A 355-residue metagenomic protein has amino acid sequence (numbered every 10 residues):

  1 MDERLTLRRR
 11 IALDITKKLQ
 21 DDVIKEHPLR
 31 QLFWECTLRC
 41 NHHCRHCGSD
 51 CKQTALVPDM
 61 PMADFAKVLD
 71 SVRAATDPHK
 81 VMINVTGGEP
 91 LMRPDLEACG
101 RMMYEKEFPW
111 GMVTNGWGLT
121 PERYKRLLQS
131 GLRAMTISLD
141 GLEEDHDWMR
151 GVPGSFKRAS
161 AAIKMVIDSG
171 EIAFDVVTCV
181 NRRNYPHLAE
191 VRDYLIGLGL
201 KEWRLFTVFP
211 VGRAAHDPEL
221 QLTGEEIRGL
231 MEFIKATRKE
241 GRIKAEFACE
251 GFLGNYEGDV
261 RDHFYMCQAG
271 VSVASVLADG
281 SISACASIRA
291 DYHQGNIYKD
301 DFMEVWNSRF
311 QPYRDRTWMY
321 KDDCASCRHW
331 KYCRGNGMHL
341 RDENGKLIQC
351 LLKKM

Functional and structural regions predicted by a protein language model:
D2-A134, L222: Conserved alpha-helical substructure of the radical SAM core
L7-P28, S287-M355: Flexible mid-to-C-terminal extensions adjoining Fe-S/redox cofactors in radical SAM and related proteins
L13, A55-L56, M60, Q129-D140 (+3 more regions): Radical SAM enzyme [4Fe-4S]-AdoMet core and its adjacent flexible, acidic and glycine-rich loops/tails across
F33, T37, N41, F264 (+2 more regions): Residues immediately within or flanking Cys/His clusters that coordinate Zn2+ in small zinc-binding modules
R39, H43, C47-D50, G270 (+3 more regions): Cys/His-rich metal-chelating microdomains
K52, G88, D140, V208 (+1 more regions): Flexible loop residues that form catalytic and substrate-binding hotspots at small-molecule/glycan-binding clefts
